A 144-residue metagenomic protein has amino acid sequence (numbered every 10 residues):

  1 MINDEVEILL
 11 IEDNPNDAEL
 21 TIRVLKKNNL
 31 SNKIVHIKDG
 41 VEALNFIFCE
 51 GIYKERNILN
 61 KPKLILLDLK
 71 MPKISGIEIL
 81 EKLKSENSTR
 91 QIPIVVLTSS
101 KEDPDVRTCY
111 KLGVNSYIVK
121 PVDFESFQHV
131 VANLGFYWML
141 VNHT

Functional and structural regions predicted by a protein language model:
M1-L9, P15-V35, V41-L44, F48 (+2 more regions): Non-catalytic signal-transmission and effector/linker regions of two-component phosphorelay proteins
R56-N60, K84-R90, L112: Conserved phosphotransfer cores of two-component systems
L67-D68, T98: Active-site residues of response regulator receiver
L69-K73: Receiver (REC) domain active-site loop signature in two-component systems and cognate sites in sensor histidine kinases
K101-P104: Conserved phosphotransfer active-site motifs of two-component signaling proteins, especially the receiver
N115: Short, glycine/charged-rich "phosphate-handling" switch motifs in NTP-dependent and phosphotransfer domains
K120: A Lys-centered signature of the CheY-like receiver
